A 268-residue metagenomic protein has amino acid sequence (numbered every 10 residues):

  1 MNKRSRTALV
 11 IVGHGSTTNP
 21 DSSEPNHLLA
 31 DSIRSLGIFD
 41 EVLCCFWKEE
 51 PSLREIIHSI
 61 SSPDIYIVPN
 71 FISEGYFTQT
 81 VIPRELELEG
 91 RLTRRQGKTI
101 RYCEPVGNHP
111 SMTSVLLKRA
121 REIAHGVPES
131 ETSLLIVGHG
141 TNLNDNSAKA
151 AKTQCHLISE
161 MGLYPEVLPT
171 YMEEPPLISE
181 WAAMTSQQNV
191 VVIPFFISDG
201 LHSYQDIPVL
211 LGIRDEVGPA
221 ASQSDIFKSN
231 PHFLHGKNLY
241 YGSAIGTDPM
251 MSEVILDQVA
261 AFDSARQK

Functional and structural regions predicted by a protein language model:
M1-K268: Active-site-proximal alpha-helix that buttresses catalytic centers in soluble enzyme cores
